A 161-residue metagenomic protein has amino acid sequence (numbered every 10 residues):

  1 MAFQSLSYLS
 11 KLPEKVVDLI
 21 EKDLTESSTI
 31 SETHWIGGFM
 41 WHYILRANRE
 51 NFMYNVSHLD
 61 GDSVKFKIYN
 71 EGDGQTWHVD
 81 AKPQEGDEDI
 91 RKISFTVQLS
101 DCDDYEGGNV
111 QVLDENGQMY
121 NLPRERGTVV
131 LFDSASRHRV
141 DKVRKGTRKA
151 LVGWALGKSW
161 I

Functional and structural regions predicted by a protein language model:
M1-V129, A135-I161: Fe(II)/2-oxoglutarate oxygenase catalytic core
